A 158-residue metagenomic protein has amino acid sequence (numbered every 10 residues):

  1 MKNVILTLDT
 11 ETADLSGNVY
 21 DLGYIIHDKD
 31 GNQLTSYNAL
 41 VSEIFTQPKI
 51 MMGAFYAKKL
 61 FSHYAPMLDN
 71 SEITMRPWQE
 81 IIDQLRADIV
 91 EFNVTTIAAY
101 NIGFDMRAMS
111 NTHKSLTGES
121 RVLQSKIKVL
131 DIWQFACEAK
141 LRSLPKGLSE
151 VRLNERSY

Functional and structural regions predicted by a protein language model:
K2-M106: Conserved non-catalytic scaffold segment of RNase H-like nuclease domains
E43-L68, I132-Y158: Active-site-proximal helix-loop-helix substrate-binding element of RNase H-like nuclease domains
A87-V90, K114, G118, L141: Short helix-capping and hinge/turn segments at secondary-structure transitions, especially at repeat and domain
N93-G103, R107-H113, G147-Y158: Acidic, Mg2+-coordinating catalytic module of metal-dependent nucleases/exonucleases that use a two-metal-ion mechanism
T95, E119-V122, R142: Short coil/loop linkers at secondary-structure junctions
G103-L130: Substrate-recognition/cap helix-loop segment adjacent to the acidic, metal-dependent catalytic center of Asp-based
